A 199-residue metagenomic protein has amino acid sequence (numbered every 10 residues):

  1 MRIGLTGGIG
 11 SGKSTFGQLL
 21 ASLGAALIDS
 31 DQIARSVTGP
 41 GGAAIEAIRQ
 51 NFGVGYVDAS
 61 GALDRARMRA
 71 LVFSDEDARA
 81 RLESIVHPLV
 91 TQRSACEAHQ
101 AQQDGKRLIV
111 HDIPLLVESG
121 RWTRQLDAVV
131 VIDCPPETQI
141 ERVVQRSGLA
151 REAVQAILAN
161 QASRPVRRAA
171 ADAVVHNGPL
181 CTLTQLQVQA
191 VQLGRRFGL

Functional and structural regions predicted by a protein language model:
M1-L63, V188-V191, R195-L199: Glycine-rich phosphate-binding loop of ATP-dependent small-molecule kinases
G12, D31, L82, V110 (+3 more regions): Residue-level signal for inorganic ion chemistry
L23, F52, Q125-L126, A170-A171: Short, structured coil segments at secondary-structure junctions
A26, Q32, A70, A128 (+1 more regions): Well-ordered beta-strand positions
Q32-R35, C134-E137, A159, L180-C181: Short, acidic/turn-prone active-site loops that include or flank metal/cofactor- and phosphate-binding residues
R35-L108: ATP-dependent small-molecule kinase phosphotransfer cores that center on conserved nucleotide phosphate-binding segments
S94-C96, T123-R124, E141, Q145 (+1 more regions): Small-molecule kinase domains that catalyze NTP-dependent phosphoryl transfer to phosphate-bearing small molecules
A95-Q103, R107-Q145: ATP-dependent NMP and nucleoside kinases share a basic, alpha-helical "lid"
